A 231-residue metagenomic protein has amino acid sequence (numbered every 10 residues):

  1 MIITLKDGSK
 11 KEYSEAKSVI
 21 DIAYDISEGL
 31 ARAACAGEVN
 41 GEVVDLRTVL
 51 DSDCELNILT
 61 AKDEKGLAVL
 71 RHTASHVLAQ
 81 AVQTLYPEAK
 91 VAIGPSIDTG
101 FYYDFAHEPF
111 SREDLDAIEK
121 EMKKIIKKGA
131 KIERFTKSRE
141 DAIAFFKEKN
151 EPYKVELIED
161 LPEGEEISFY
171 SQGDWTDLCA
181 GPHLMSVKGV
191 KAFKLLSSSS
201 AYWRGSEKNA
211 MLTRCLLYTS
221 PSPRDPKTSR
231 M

Functional and structural regions predicted by a protein language model:
S9-K17: Short, contiguous acidic and Ser/Thr-rich linear segments
K17-E28: Short amphipathic, charge-patterned alpha-helical segments
C35-R47: Short acidic beta-strand-loop surface patches of small beta-rich interaction domains
P95-Y102: Short, conserved phosphate-binding/catalytic loop or strand-edge motifs used in phosphoryl-/nucleotidyl-transfer
P109-M185: Acidic low-complexity segments
K188-C215: Mobile "lid/hinge" segments at catalytic clefts and subdomain interfaces of large enzymes
Y218-P223: Conserved small/polar residues in nucleotide/adenosyl-binding loops
